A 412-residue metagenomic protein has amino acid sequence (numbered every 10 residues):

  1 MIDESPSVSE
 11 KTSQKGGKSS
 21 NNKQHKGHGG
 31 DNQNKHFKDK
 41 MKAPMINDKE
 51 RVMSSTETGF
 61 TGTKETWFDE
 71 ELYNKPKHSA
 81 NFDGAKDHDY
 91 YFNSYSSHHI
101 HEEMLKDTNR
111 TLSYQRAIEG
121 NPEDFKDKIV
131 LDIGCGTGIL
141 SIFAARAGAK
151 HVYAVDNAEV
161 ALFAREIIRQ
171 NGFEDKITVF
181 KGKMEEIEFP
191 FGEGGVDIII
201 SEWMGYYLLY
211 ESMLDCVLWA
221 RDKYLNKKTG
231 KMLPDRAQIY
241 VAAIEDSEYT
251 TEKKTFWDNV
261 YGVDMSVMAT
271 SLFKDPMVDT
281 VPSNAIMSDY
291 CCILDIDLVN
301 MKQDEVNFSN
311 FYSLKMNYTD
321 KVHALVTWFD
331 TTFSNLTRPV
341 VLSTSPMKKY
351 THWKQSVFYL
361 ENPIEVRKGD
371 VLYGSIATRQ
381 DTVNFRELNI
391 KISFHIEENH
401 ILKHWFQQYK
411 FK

Functional and structural regions predicted by a protein language model:
I2-I133, T137-A377, D381-K412: Class I SAM-binding transferase module
